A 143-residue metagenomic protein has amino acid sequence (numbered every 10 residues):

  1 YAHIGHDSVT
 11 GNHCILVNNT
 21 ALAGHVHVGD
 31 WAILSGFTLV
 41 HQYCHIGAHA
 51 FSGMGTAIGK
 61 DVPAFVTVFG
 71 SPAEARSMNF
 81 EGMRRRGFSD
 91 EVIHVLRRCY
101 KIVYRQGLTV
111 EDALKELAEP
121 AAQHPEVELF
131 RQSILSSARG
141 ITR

Functional and structural regions predicted by a protein language model:
A2-E74: Structural signal for interior beta-strand "rungs" in well-ordered beta-sheet cores of soluble enzyme domains
S71-R143: Terminal amphipathic alpha-helical/low-complexity segments used for targeting or macromolecular assembly
